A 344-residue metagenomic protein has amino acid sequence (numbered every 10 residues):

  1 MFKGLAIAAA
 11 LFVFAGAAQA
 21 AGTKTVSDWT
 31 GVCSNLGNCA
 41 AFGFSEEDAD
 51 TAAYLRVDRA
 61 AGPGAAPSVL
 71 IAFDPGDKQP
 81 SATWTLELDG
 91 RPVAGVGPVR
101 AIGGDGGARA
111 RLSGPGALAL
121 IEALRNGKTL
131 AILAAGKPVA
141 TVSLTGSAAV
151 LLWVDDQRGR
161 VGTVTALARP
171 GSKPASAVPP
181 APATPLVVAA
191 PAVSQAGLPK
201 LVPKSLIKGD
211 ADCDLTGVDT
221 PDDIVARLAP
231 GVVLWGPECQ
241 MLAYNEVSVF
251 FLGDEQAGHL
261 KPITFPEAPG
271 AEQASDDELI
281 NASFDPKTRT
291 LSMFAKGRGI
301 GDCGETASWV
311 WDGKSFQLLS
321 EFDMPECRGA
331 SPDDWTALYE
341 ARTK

Functional and structural regions predicted by a protein language model:
M1-G4: Positively charged n-region of N-terminal signal peptides that target proteins for export
A6-A15: Bacterial N-terminal signal peptides
A20-T216, D222-V225, A229-V232, A243-V249 (+1 more regions): A generic "folded-domain core" signal
P75, C239-A243, G297-I300: Short consensus segments that form the blades of beta-propeller domains, in both extracellular/periplasmic
K204-D212, L252-P269, V310-G313: Surface-exposed loop/turn elements that mediate protein-protein interactions on large endomembrane-trafficking
R227-E238, D285-A295: Acidic/hydrophobic-patterned starts of short beta strands in beta-sheet-rich repeat architectures
A243-F251, G301-A307: Structural motif
K261-K344: Short aromatic loop motif centered on NTY/YTY
